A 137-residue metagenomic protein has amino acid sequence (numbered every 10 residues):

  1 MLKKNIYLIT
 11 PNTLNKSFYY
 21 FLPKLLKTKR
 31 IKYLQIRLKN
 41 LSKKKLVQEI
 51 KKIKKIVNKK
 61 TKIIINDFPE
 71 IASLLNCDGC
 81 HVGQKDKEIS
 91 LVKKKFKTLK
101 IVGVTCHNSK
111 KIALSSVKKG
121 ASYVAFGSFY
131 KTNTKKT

Functional and structural regions predicted by a protein language model:
M1-Y123: Conserved N-terminal beta1-alpha1 strand-loop-helix module at the mouth
A72, Y130-K136: A short acidic, helix-capping loop that chelates divalent metal ions and anchors anionic groups
V124-A125, K135-T137: Short, intrinsically disordered, charge-balanced linker/junction segments flanking boundaries in proteins
